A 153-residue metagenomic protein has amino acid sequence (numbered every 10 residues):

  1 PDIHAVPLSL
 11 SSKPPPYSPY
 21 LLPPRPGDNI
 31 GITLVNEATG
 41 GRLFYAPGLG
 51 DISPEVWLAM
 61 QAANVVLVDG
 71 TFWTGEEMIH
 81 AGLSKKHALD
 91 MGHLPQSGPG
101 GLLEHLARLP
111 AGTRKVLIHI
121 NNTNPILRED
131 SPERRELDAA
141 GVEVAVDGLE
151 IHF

Functional and structural regions predicted by a protein language model:
P1-A59, D147-F153: Core dinuclear metal-dependent hydrolase active-site scaffold
G27-N29, G40-R42, G50-G148: Cap/insert and terminal regions of metallo-dependent hydrolase folds
